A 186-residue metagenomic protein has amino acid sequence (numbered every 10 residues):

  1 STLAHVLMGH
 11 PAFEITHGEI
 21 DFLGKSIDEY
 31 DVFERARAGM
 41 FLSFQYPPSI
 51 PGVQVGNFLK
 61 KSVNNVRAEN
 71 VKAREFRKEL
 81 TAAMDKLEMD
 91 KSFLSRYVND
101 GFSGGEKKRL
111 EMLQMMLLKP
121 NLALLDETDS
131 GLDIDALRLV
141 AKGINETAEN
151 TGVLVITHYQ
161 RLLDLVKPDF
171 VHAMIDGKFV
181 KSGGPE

Functional and structural regions predicted by a protein language model:
M8: Helix-to-loop junction immediately C-terminal to a conserved catalytic motif
P11-S26, F179: ABC nucleotide-binding domain "signature motif"
E19-R35, N99: ABC ATPase NBD Q-loop/coupling interface
S26, R161, H172, D176-K181: Conserved switch/coupling elements of ABC/ABC-like ATPase nucleotide-binding domains
P48-N121: ABC-family P-loop ATPase nucleotide-binding domains
L124-T128, D135: Walker B catalytic motif
L137-N150: Helical segment within the ABC ATPase nucleotide-binding domain
N150-H158: Conserved H-loop
